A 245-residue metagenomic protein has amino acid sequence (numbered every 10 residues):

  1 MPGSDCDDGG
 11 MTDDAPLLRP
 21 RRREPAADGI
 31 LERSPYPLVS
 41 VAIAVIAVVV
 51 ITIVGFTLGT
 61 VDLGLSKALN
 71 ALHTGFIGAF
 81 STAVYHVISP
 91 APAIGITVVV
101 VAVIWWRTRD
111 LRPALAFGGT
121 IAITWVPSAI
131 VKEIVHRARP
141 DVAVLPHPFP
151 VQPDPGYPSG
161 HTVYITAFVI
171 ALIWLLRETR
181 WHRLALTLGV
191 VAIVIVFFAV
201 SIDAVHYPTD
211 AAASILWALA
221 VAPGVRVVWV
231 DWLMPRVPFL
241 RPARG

Functional and structural regions predicted by a protein language model:
P2-I96, I134-F149: N-terminal transmembrane-helix/juxtamembrane module of multi-pass inner/ER membrane proteins
Y36-A42, V99-P127: Interfacial segments of alpha-helical transmembrane regions
P37-V41, G95, A114-G119, R183-V190 (+1 more regions): Hydrophobic alpha-helical transmembrane segments
A47-I51, A122-A129, V191-A204: Aromatic-anchored segments of alpha-helical transmembrane domains
F56, T60, R109-D110, E133-D141 (+3 more regions): Transmembrane helix-loop junctions in multipass membrane proteins, especially transporters and channels
L65, V84, V131, H161 (+1 more regions): Divalent metal-coordination and catalytic microenvironments
V100, V144-G245: Membrane-embedded catalytic cores of phosphoryl/pyrophosphoryl-handling enzymes
W125-I130, I134, P158-T162: Mid-bilayer segments of alpha-helical transmembrane spans in multi-pass integral membrane proteins that mediate
